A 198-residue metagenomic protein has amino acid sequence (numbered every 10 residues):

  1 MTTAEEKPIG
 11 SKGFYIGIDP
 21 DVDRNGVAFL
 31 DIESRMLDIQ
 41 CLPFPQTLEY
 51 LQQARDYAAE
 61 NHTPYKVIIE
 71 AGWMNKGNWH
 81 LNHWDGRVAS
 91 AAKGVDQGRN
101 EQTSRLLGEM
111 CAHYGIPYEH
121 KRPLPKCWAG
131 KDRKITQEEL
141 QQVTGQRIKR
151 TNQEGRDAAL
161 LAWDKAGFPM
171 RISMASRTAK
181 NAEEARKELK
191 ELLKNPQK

Functional and structural regions predicted by a protein language model:
T2-K198: Phosphate- and other anionic-substrate recognition elements at nucleic-acid/protein interfaces
